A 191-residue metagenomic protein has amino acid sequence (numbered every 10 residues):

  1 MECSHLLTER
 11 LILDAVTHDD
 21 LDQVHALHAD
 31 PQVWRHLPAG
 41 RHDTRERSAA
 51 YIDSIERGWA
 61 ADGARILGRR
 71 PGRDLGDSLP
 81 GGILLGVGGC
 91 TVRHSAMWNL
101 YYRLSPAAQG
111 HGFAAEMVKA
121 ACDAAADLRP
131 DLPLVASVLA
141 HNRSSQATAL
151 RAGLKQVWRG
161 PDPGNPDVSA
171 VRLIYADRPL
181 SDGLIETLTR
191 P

Functional and structural regions predicted by a protein language model:
M1-E2, S54-E56: Short, P/G- and charge-enriched loop/turn segments at secondary-structure junctions
M1-H36, R69-P191: Acyl-donor (CoA/ACP) binding surface of acyl/acetyltransferases
Q32-S54, R65-L67: Conserved GNAT-fold acetyl-CoA-binding loop/helix
D43-E46, I55-R57, P71, S105-A107: Juxtamembrane/interface motifs at transmembrane-helix termini
I55-G68, L75: A short helix-loop-beta-strand connector motif used in the catalytic cores of GNAT acetyltransferases and, in some
